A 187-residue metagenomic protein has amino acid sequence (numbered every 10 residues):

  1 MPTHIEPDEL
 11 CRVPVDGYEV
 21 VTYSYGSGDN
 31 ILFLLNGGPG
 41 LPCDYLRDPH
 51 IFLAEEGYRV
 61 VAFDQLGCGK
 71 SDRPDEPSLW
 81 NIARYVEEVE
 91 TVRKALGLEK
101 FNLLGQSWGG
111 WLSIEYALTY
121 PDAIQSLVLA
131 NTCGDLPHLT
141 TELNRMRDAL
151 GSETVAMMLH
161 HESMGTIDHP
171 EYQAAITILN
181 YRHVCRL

Functional and structural regions predicted by a protein language model:
P2-E19: N-terminal cap/lid segment of alpha/beta-hydrolase-fold proteins
V15, S27-D29, K94-K100, D122: Active-site acidic short loop of glycosyltransferases
Y18-P74, S78, R93: Conserved HGGG/HGGXW glycine-rich cap/lid loop of the alpha/beta-hydrolase fold
P74-V86, C133: Catalytic nucleophile-loop/oxyanion-hole region of alpha/beta-hydrolase and closely related hydrolase-like folds
A83-F101: Conserved acidic catalytic loop of the alpha/beta-hydrolase fold
E99-E142: Conserved hydrolase catalytic core segment
S126-T166: Flexible "cap/lid" loop of the alpha/beta hydrolase fold
L159-L187: Alpha/beta-hydrolase
